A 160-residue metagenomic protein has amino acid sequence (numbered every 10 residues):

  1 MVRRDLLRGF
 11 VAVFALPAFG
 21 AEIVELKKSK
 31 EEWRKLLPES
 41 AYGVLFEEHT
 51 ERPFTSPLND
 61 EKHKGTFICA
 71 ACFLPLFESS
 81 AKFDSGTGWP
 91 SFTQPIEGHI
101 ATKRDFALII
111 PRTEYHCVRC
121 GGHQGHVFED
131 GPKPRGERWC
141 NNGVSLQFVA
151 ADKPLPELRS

Functional and structural regions predicted by a protein language model:
M1-F14: N-terminal secretory signal peptides and thylakoid transit peptides that target proteins across membranes
A18-G20: Boundary at the C-terminal end of the N-terminal hydrophobic targeting segment
E25-K28, E32-S160: A short Gly-Trp-Pro
